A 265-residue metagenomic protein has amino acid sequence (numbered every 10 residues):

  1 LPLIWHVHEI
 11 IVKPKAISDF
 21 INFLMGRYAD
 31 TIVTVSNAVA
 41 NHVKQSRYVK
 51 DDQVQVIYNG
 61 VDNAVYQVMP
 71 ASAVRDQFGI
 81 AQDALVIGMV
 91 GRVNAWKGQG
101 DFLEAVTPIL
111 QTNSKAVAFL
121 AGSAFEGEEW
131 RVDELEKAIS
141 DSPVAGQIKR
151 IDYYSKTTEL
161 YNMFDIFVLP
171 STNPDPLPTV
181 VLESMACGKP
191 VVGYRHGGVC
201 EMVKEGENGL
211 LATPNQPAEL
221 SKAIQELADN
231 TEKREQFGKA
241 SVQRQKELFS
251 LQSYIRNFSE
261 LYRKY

Functional and structural regions predicted by a protein language model:
A38, G60: Carbohydrate-associated surface elements
Q67-I80, E134-K137, N257: A short helix/loop element that forms part of the nucleotide-sugar donor recognition site in Leloir-type
A73-D76, E219, E226, K233-L248 (+1 more regions): A short, well-ordered alpha-helix in the C-terminal region of glycosyltransferases
L85, M89-P108, L210, A218-E219: A conserved mid-protein helix/loop that constitutes part of the nucleotide-sugar donor-binding site
F119-A145, K233: Short, structured helix-loop element that forms part of the nucleotide-activated donor/catalytic region
G127-V132, V144-Y154, L160, L210-L211: Active-site donor-binding acidic/aromatic loop of nucleotide-activated sugar and phosphosugar transferases involved
P190-G193, V203: Short hydrophobic beta-strand element within catalytic cores of glycosyltransferases and related nucleotide-activated
E205-G206, L210-P217, E226-E232: Conserved acidic donor-binding segment of nucleotide-sugar-dependent glycosyltransferases
